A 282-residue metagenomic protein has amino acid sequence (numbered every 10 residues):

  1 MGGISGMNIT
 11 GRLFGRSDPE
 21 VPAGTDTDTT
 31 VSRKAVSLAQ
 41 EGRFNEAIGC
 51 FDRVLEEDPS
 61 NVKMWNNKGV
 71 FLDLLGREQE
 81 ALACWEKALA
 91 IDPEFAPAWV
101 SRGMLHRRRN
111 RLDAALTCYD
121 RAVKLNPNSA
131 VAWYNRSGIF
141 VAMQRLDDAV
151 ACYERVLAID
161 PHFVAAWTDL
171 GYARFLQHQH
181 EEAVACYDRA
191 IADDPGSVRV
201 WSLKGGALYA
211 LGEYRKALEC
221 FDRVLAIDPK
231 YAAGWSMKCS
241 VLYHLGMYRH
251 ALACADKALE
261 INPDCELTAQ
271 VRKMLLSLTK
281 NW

Functional and structural regions predicted by a protein language model:
G11-T30: TPR-adjacent "capping" and linker segments in tetratricopeptide-repeat scaffold/adaptor proteins
S32-Q40, K63-L74, P97-R108, V131-A142 (+4 more regions): Conserved alpha-helical positions within TPR/SEL1-like repeat arrays
V54, K87-A88, R121-A122, R155-V156 (+3 more regions): Canonical positions in the second alpha-helix
L276-W282: Alpha-helical linker/edge segments of TPR/alpha-solenoid repeat scaffolds and analogous pre-/post-domain helices
